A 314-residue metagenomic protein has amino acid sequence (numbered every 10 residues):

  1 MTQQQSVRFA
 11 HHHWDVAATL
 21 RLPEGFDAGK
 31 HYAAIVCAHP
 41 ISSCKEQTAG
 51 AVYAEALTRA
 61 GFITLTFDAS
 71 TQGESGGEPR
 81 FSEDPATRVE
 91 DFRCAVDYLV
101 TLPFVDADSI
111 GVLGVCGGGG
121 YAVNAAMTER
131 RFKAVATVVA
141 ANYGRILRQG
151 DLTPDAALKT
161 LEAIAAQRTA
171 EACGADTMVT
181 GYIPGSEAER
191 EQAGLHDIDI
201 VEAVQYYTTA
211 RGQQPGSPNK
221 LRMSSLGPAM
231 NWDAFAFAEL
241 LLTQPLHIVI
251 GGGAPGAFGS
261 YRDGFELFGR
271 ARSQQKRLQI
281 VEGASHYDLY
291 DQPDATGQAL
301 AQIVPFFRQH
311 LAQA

Functional and structural regions predicted by a protein language model:
M1-K30: N-terminal cap/lid segment of alpha/beta-hydrolase-fold proteins
S42-E55, A69: The serine-hydrolase catalytic nucleophile loop
A56-E74: Conserved alpha/beta-hydrolase
S82-P103: Alpha/beta-hydrolase active-site loop
F104-C116: Alpha/beta-hydrolase fold nucleophile elbow
V123-Y206: Alpha/beta-hydrolase-fold enzymes
A172-A284: Serine-hydrolase catalytic core
A284-T296: Catalytic histidine-centered segment of alpha/beta-hydrolase-like enzymes
